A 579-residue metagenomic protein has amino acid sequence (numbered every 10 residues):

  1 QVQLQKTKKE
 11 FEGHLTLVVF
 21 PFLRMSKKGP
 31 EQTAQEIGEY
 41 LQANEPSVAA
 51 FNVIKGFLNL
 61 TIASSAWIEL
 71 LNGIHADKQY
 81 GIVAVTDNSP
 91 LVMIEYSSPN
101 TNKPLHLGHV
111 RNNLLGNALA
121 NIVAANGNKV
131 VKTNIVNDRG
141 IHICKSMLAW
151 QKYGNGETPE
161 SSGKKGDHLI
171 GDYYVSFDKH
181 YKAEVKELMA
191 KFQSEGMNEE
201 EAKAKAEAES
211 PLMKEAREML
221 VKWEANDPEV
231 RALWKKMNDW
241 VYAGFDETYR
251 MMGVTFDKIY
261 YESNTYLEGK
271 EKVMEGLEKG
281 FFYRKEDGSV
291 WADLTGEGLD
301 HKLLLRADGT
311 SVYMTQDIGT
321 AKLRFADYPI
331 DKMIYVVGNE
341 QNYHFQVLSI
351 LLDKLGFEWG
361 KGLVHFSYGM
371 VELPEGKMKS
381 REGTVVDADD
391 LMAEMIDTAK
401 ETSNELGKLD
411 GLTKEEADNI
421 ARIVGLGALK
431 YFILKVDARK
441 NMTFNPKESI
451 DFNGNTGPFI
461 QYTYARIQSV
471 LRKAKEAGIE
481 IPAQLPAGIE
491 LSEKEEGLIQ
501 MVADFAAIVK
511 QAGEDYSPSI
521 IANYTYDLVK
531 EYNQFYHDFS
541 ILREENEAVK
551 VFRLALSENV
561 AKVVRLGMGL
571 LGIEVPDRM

Functional and structural regions predicted by a protein language model:
Q1-I68, T86-M579: Non-catalytic interaction-recognition regions
E69-I74: Short, charged, solvent-exposed linker or helix-capping segments at domain edges/interfaces that act as flexible hinges
H75-D87: Flexible, low-complexity linker/hinge segments
